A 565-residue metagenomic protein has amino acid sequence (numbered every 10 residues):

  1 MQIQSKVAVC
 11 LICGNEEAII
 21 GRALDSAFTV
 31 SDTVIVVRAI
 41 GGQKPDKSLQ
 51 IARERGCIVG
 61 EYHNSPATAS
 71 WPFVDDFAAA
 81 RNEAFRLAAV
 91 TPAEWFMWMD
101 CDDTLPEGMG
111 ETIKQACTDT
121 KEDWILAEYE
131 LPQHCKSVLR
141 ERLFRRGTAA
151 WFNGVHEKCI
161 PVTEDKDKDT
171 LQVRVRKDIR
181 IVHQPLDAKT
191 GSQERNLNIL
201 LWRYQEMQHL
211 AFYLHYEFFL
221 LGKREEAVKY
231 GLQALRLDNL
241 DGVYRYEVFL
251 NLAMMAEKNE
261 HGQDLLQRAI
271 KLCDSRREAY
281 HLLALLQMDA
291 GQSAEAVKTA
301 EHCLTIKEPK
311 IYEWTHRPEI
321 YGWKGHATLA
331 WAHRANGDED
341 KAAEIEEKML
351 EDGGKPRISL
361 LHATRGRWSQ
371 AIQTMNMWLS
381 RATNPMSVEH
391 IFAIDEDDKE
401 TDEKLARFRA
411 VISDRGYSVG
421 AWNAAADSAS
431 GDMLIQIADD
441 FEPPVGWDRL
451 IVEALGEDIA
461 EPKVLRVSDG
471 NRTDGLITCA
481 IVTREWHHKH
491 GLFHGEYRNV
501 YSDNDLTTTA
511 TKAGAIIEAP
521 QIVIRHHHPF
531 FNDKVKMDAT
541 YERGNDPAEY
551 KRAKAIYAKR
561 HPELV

Functional and structural regions predicted by a protein language model:
S5-D25, I40-Q43, A188, H362-Q373 (+1 more regions): Active-site beta-to-alpha loop of glycosyltransferases that engages the nucleotide-sugar donor
K6-A8, R357-S359, E389, D505: Cell-envelope/extracellular polymer assembly enzymes that use nucleotide-activated donors
D25-V34, T374-S387: Short, acidic, metal-binding catalytic loop of nucleotide-sugar glycosyltransferases
S26, V36-R55, H63-A67, D100-D103 (+3 more regions): A conserved acidic beta->alpha catalytic loop
K44-A93, D398-S428: Active-site-proximal specificity loops/subdomain of glycosyltransferases
N82-R86, T104-K229, Q233, N239 (+3 more regions): Catalytic-site signature of metal-activated, phosphate-bearing donor transferases, centered on the GT-A/GT-A-like
R86, V90-T104, G431-E442: Short beta-strand-to-loop acidic/aromatic patch adjacent to the donor-nucleotide binding site
E94-W95, T104-L139, F441-I477: Conserved donor NDP-sugar-binding/catalytic core segment of glycosyltransferases
